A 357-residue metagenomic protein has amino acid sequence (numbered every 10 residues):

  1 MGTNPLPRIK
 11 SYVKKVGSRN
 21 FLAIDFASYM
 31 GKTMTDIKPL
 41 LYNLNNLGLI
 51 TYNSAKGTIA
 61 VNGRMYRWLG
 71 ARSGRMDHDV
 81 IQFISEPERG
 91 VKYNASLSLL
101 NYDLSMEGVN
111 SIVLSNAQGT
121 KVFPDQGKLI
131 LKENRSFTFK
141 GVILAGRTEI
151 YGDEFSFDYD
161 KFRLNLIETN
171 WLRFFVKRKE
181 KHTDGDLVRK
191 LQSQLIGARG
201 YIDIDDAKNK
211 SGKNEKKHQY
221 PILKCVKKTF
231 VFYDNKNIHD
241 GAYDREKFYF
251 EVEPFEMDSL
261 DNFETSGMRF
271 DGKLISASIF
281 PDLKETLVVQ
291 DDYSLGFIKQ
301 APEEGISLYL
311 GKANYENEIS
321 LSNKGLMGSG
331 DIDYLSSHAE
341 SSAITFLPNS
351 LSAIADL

Functional and structural regions predicted by a protein language model:
M1-L357: Structural signature for solvent-exposed beta-strand/loop edge elements and short helix-capping sites, enriched
